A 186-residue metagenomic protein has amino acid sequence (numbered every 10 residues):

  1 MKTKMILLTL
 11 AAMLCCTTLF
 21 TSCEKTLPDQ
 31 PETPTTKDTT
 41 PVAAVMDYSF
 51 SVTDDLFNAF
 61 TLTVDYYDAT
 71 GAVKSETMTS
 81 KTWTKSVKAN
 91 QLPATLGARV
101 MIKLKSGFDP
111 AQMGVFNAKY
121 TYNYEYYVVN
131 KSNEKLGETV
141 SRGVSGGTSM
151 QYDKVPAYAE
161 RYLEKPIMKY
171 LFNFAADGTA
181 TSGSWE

Functional and structural regions predicted by a protein language model:
M1-K25: Sec-dependent bacterial lipoprotein signal peptides
C16-M46: Bacterial Sec-dependent N-terminal signal peptides
T35-Y67: Short, surface-exposed binding/anchoring microloops in extracellular/periplasmic proteins
T40-V52, Q91-L104: Noncatalytic modules at the cell exterior or secretory-pathway interfaces, chiefly beta-strand-rich lectin/adhesion
Y67-K103: Tryptophan-paired
G71-T84, E138-Y152: Solvent-exposed serine/threonine-rich low-complexity stretches and specific carbohydrate-binding patches
P110-S132: Exposed low-complexity, polar/acidic, P/S/T/G-rich flexible segments that act as propeptides, protease-susceptible
V140-E186: C-terminal partner/receptor-binding element of secreted or periplasmic proteins
